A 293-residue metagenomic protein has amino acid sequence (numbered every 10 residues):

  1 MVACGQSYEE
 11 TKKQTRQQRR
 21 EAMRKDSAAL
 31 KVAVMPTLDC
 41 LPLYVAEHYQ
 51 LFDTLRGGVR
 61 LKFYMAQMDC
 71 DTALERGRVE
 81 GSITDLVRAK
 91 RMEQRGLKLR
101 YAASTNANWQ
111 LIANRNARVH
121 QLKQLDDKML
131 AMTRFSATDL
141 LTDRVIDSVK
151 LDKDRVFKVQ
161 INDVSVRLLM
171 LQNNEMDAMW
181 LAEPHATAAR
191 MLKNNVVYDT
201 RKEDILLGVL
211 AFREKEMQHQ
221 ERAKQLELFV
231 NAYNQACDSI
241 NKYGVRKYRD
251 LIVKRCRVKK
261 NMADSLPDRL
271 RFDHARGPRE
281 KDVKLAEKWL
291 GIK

Functional and structural regions predicted by a protein language model:
V2-A3: C-terminal motif of bacterial Sec signal peptides marking the signal peptidase cleavage site
S7-D152, K158, D177-E183, V196-D199 (+1 more regions): Short, glycine-/small- and polar/acidic-enriched structural segments that line small-molecule recognition paths
S7-K13, F135-K158, L228-P267: Ligand-binding clefts/hinges and TM-proximal coupling segments of bilobed small-molecule sensing domains
Y8-Q18, A22-L30, L38, A178 (+1 more regions): An extracytoplasmic/periplasmic, membrane-proximal ligand-sensing/linker region
L30-K31, K128-M132, K215-Q218, N234-N241 (+1 more regions): Second-shell loop/turn segments in exported
C40-L43, D71, L86-A89, D139 (+11 more regions): Extracytoplasmic/secreted envelope proteins and their assembly/folding machinery, especially bacterial periplasmic
V87, R155-I252: Pocket-lining segment of extracytoplasmic ligand-binding domains
N116-K123, L141-T142, I146-S148, D154-F157 (+5 more regions): Proline/Glycine/Serine-rich low-complexity intrinsically disordered segments that serve as flexible stalks/linkers
